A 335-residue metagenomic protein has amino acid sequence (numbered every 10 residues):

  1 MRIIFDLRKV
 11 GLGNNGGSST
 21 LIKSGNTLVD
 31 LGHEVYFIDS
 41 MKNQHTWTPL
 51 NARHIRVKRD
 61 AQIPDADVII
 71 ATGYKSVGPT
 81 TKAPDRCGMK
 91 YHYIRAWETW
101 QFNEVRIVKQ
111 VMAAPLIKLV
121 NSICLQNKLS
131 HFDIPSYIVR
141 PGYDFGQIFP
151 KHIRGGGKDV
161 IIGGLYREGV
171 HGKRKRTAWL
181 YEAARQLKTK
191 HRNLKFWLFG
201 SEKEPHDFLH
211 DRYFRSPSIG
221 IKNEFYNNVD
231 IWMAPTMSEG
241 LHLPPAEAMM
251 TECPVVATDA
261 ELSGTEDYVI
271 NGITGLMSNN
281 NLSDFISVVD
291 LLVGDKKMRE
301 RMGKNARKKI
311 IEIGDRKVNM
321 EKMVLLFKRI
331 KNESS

Functional and structural regions predicted by a protein language model:
G17-T20, H131, Y143-P150, G155-D207: Conserved catalytic-core segment of nucleotide-activated headgroup transferases in glycan assembly
N223, A246-M250, E266-D267: Short alpha-helical segment that forms part of, or immediately flanks, the ligand-binding pocket in carbohydrate-active
E224-V229: Short alpha-helical donor nucleotide-sugar binding micro-motif in glycosyltransferases
D230, E252: A short alpha->beta transition loop at the rim of the catalytic pocket in nucleotide-sugar-dependent
M237: Aromatic "clamp/platform" in nucleotide-sugar-dependent glycosyltransferases that forms part of the donor/acceptor
P254-D259: Short hydrophobic beta-strand element within catalytic cores of glycosyltransferases and related nucleotide-activated
I270-L282, L291-K296: Conserved acidic donor-binding segment of nucleotide-sugar-dependent glycosyltransferases
S287, L291, M298-I313, N319-L325 (+1 more regions): A short, well-ordered alpha-helix in the C-terminal region of glycosyltransferases
